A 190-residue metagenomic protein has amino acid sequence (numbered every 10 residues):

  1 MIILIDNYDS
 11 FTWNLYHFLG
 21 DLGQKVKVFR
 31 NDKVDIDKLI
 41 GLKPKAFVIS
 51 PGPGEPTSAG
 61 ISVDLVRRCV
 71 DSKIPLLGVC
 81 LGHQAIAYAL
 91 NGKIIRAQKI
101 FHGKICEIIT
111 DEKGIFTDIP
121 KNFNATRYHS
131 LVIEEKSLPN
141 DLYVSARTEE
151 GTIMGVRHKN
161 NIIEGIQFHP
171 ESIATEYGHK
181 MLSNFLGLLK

Functional and structural regions predicted by a protein language model:
M1-I3: Extreme N-terminal starter segment of soluble prokaryotic enzymes
T12: Active-site-adjacent helical/loop segments in soluble small-molecule enzymes
Y16-K25: Two-component/phosphorelay signaling modules centered on CheY-like receiver
K25-N31: Short hydrophobic/Thr-rich beta-strand motif most characteristic of the beta2 strand and flanking loop of CheY-like
V34-K38: Short acidic active-site motifs
G41-D118, N122, L182-S183: Cysteine-nucleophile active-site neighborhood
E112-N161: Catalytic beta-strand/loop cores that center a nucleophilic Ser/Cys/Thr and support acyl-enzyme chemistry
S172-K190: Acyltransferase
